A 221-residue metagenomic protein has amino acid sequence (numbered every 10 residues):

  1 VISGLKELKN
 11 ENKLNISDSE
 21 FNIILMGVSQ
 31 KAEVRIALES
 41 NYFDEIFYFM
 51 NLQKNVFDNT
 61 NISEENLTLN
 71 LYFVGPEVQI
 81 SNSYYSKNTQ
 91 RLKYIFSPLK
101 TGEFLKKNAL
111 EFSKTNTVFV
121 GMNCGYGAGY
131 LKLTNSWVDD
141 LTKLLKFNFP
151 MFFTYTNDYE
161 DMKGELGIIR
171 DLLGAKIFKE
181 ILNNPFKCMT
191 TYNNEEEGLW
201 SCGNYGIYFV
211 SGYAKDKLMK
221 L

Functional and structural regions predicted by a protein language model:
V1-V118, M122-K132, L145-T154, D161: Positively charged, amphipathic N-terminal segments that serve as targeting/anchoring signals
L133-W137: Alpha-helical interaction elements in eukaryotic regulators
V138, T142-L221: C-terminal functional extensions of proteins
